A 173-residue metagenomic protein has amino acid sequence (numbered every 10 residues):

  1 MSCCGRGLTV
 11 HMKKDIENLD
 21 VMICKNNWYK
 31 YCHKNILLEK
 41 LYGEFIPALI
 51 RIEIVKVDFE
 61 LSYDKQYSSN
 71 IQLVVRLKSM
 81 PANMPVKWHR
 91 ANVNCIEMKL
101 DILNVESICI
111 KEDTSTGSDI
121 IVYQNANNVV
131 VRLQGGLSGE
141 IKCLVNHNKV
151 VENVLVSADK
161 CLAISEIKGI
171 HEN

Functional and structural regions predicted by a protein language model:
S2-N173: Surface-exposed, interaction-prone regions used to assemble/regulate multi-protein complexes
